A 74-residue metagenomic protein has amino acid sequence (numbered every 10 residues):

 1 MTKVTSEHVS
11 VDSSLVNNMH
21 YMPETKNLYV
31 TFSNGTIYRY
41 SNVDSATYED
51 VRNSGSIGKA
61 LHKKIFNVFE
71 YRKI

Functional and structural regions predicted by a protein language model:
M1-I74: Acidic/histidine-enriched, beta-strand-rich ligand/metal-binding domains
